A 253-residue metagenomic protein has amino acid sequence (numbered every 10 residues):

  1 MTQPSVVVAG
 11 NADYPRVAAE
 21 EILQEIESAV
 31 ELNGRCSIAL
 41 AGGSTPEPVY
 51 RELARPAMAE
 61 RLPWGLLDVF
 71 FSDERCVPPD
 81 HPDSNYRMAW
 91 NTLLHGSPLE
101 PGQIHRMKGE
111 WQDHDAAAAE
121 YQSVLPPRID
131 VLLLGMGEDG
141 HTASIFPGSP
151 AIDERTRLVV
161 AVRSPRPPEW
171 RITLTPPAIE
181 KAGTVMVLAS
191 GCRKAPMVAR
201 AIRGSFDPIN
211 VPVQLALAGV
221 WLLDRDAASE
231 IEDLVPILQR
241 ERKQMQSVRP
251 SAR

Functional and structural regions predicted by a protein language model:
T2-A117, P127: N-terminal active-site beta-alpha-beta segment that forms phosphate/nucleotide-binding and substrate-recognition loops
A9-D13, V77-R253: Conserved phosphate- and dinucleotide-binding cores of soluble alpha/beta proteins, encompassing both enzyme active
